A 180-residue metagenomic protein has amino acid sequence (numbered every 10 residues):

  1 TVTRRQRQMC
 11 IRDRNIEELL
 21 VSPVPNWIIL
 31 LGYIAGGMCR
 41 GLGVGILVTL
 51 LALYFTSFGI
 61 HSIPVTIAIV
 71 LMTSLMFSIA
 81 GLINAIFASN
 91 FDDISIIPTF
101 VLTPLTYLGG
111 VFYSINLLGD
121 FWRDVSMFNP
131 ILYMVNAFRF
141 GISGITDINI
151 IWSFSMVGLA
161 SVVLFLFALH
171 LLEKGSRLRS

Functional and structural regions predicted by a protein language model:
T1-I11: Single conserved hydrophobic/aromatic residue that forms the stacking wall/gate of nucleotide- or nucleobase-binding
R14-N15, L19, L30-I34: Transmembrane helical bundles of ABC transporters
I16-L19, L51, F55, N84 (+6 more regions): Hydrophobic alpha-helical interface/terminus motif in multipass membrane transporters
L20-P25: Short helix-to-coil transition segments within interhelical loops that connect adjacent transmembrane helices
N26-P98, T146-L169: Alpha-helical transmembrane segments and their short interhelical loops
L71, F87, I97-L108, W122 (+1 more regions): Hydrophobic transmembrane alpha-helices
T106-V163: Membrane-interfacial helix-loop-helix junctions in multi-pass membrane proteins
L172-S180: Short cytosolic juxtamembrane segments of multi-pass membrane proteins
